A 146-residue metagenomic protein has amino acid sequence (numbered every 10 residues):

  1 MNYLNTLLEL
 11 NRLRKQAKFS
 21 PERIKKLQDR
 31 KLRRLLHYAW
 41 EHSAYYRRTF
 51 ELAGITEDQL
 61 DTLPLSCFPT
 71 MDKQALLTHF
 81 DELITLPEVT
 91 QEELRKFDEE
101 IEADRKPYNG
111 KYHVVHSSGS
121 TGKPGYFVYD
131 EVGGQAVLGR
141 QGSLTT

Functional and structural regions predicted by a protein language model:
M1-H116, K123-L138, S143: Nucleotide 5′-phosphate-binding alpha/beta core
T146: Conserved AMP-binding loop of ANL adenylate-forming enzymes
